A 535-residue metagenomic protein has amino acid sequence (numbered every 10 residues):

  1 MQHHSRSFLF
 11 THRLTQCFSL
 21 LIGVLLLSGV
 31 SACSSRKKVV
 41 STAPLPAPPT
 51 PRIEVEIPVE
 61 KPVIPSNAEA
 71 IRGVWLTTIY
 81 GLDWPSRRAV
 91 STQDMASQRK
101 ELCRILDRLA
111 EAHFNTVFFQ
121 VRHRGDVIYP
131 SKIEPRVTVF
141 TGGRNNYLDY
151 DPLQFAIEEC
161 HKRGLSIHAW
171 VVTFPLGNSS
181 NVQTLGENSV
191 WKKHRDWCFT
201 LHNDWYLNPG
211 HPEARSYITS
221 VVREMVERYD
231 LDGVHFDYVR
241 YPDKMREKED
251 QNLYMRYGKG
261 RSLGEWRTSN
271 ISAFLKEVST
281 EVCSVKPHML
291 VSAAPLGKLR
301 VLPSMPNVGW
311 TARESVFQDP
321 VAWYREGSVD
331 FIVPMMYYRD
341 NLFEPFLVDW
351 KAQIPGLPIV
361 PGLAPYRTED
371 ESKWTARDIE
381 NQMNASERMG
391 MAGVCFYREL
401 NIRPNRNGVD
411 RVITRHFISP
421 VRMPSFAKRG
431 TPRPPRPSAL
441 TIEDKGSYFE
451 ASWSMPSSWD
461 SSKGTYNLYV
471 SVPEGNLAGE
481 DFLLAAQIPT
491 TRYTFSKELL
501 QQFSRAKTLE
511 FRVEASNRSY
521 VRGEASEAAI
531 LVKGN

Functional and structural regions predicted by a protein language model:
E69, T77-R99, A169, F174-E224 (+2 more regions): Active-site-adjacent "subsite" loops/lids of carbohydrate-active enzymes
K100-D126: Catalytic domains of carbohydrate-active enzymes, especially glycoside hydrolases
V127-T141, P175-L201, V239-K259, S304-T311: Aromatic- and acidic-residue-enriched segments that line the glycan-binding/catalytic groove of carbohydrate-active
G258-P306, W310-E371: Glycoside hydrolase catalytic-domain groove-lining segments
P320, S328-F343, V360-K428: Substrate-binding cleft of secreted/luminal carbohydrate-active enzymes
F417-D460, R522-N535: Pro/Thr/Ser/Gly-rich low-complexity, intrinsically disordered linker/stalk tracts
P456-E480, A506-T508: Solvent-exposed loop/turn segments flanking beta-strands in beta-repeat/beta-sandwich domains
L499-R522: Beta-strand-rich modules
